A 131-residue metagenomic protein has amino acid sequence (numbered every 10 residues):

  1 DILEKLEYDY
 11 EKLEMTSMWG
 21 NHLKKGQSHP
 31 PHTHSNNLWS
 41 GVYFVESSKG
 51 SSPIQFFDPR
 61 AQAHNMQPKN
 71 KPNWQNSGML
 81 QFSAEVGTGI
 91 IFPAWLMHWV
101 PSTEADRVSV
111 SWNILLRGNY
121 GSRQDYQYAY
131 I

Functional and structural regions predicted by a protein language model:
D1-Q27, P31-T33: Signature of the catalytic double-stranded beta-helix
L3-E7, K49, G118: Secondary-structure transition/hinge residues
T16-M18, W39-G41, V108-W112: Hydrophobic residues positioned within well-ordered beta-strands of beta-sheet architectures
G20-I91, P101, N119-Y128: Catalytic core of non-heme Fe(II) oxygenases with the double-stranded beta-helix
M97-S109: Ligand-binding loop in jelly-roll beta-barrel domains
D106-S109, N113-I131: Non-heme Fe(II)/2-oxoglutarate
